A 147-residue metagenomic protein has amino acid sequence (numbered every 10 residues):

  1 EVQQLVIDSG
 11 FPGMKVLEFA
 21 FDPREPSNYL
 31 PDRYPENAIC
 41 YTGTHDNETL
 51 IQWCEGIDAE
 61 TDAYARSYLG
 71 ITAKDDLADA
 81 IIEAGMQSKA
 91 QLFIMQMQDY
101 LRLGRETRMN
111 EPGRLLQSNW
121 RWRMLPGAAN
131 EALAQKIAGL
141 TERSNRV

Functional and structural regions predicted by a protein language model:
E1-V147: Catalytic cores of glycan-processing enzymes that make or break glycosidic bonds
